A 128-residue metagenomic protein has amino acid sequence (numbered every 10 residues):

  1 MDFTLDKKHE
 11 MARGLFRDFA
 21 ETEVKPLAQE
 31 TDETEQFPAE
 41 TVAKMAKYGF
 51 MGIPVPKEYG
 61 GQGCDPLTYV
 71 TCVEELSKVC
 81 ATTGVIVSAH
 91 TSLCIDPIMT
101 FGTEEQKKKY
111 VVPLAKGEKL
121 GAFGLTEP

Functional and structural regions predicted by a protein language model:
M1-M11: Intrinsic disorder at enzyme termini
A12-R17: Extended amphipathic alpha-helical segments enriched in small hydrophobics
E23-P128: Glycine-rich flavin
